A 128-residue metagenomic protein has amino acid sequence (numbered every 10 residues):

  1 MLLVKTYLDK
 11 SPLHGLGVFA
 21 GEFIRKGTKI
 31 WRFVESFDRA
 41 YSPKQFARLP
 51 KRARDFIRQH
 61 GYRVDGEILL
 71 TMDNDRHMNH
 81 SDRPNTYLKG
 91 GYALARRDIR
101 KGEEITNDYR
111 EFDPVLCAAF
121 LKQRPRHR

Functional and structural regions predicted by a protein language model:
M1-R128: Conserved catalytic SET/PR domain of SAM-dependent protein methyltransferases, capturing the structural core that binds
